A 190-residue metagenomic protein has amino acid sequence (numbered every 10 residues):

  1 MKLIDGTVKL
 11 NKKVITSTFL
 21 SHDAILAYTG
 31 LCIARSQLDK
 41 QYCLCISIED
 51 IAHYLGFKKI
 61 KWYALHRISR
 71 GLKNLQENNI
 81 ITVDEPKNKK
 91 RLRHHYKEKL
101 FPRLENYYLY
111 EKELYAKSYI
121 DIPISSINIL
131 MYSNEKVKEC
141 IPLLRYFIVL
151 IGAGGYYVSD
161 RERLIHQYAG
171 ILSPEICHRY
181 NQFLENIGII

Functional and structural regions predicted by a protein language model:
M1-D23, S36-K40, L100-K138: Positively charged, structured surface patches that bind polyanionic biopolymers
G6-N11, G30, G56, G152: Glycine-centered flexibility motif
S17-C43, E49-A52, N134-Y156: Detector for short helical micro-motifs
A34-H94, I151-I190: Winged helix-turn-helix DNA-binding recognition segment
K87-P102, Y107: Minor-groove-contacting beta-hairpin "wing" of winged helix-turn-helix DNA-binding domains
L109-E135, E139-G170, P174-I187: Conserved binding-pocket/active-site segment within a compact domain
